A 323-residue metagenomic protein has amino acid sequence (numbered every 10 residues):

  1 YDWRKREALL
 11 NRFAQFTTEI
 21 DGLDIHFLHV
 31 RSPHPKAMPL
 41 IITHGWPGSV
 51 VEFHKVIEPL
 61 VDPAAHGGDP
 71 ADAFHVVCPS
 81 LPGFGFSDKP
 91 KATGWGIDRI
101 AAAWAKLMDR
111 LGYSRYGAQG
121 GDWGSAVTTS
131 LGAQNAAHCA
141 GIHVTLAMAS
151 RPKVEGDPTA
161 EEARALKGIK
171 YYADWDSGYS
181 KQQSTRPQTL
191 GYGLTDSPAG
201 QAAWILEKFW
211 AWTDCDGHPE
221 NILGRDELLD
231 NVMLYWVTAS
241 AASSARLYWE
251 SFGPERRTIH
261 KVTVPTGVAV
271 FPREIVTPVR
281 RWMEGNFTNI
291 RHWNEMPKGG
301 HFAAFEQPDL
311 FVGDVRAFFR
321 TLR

Functional and structural regions predicted by a protein language model:
Y1-K36, E227, W236, A242-R257: Non-catalytic accessory segments flanking enzyme active sites
W3-K5, G68, L81-W95, T129: Glycine-rich "HGGG/HGxG" loop immediately N-terminal to the catalytic nucleophile of the alpha/beta-hydrolase
A37-G45: Short beta-strand element of the alpha/beta-hydrolase
W46-E58: The serine-hydrolase catalytic nucleophile loop
P59, P63-H66, L111-R164: Conserved hydrolase catalytic core segment
L60-F86: Conserved alpha/beta-hydrolase
A92-R110: Alpha/beta-hydrolase active-site loop
Q183-R323: C-terminal subdomain of alpha/beta-hydrolase-fold enzymes, centered on the catalytic histidine and its supporting
